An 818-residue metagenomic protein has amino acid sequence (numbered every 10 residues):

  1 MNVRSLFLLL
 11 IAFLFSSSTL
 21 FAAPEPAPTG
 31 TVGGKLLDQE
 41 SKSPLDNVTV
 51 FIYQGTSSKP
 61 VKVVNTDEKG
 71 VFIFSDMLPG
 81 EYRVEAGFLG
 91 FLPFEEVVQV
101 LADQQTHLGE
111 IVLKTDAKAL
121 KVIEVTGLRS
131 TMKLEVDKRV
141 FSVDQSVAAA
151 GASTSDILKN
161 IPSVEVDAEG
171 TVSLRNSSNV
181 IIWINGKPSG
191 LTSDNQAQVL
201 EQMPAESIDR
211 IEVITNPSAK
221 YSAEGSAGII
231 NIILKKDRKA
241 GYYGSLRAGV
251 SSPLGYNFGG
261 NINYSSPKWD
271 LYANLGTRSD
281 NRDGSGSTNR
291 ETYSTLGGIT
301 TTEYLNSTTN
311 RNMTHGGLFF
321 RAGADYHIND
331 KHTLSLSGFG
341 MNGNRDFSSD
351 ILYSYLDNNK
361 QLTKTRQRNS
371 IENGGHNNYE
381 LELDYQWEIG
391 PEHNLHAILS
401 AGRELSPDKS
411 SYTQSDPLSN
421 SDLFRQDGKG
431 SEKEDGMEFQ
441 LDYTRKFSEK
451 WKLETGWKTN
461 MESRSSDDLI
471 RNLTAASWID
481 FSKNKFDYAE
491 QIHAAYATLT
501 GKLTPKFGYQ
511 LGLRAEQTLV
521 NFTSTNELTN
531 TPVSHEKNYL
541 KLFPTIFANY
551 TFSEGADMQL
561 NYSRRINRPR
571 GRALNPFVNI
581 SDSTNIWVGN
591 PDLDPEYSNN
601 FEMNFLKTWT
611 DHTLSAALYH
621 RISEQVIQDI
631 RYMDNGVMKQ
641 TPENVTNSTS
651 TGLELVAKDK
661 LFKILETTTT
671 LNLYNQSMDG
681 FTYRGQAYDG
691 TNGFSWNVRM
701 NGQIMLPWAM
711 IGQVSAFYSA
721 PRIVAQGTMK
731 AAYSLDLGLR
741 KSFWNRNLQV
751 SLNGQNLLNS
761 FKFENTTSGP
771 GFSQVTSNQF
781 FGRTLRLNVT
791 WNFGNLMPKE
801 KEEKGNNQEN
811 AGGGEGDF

Functional and structural regions predicted by a protein language model:
L37-E40, F51-Y53, G87-L89, L101 (+4 more regions): Short, acidic, small-residue-rich periplasmic hinge/interaction motif at the N-terminus of Gram-negative outer-membrane
G55-V71: Short, acidic Ser/Thr/Gly-rich low-complexity loop/linker segments typical of extracellular and cell-surface proteins
S75, K187-T215: Short acidic/polar hinge/loop motifs at secondary-structure boundaries that mediate gating or recognition
E110-V112, T154-S155, Q196-V199, V213 (+2 more regions): N-terminal periplasmic accessory domains that precede and gate Gram-negative outer-membrane beta-barrel machines
S155-T192: Extracytoplasmic beta-strand/coil segments of soluble accessory domains associated with Gram-negative outer-membrane
L254-S285, T300-S349, N377-L381: Transmembrane beta-barrel wall of Gram-negative outer-membrane proteins
L405, L519-S524, E554-N600, H620-Q640 (+1 more regions): Surface-exposed extracellular loop regions of Gram-negative outer-membrane beta-barrel proteins, predominantly
D427, G436-Q440, D480-N484, V588-N590 (+7 more regions): Outer membrane beta-barrel strand-and-loop segments of large Gram-negative receptors, especially TonB-dependent
